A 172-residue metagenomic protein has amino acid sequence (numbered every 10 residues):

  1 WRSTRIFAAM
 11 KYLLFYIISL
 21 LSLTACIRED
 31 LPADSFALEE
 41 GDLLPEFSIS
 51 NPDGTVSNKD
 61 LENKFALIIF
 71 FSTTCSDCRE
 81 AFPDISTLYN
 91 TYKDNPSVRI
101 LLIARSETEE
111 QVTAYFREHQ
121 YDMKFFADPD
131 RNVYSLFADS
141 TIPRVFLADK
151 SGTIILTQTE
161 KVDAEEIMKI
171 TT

Functional and structural regions predicted by a protein language model:
W1-T24: Sec-dependent bacterial lipoprotein signal peptides
A25-E46: N-proximal helix/coil linker or "cap" segments that precede and/or mark the start of modular domains
E46-A66: A short beta-strand-turn-helix
K64-A66, F71-T74, T141: Short pre-active-site segment immediately N-terminal to redox-active cysteine/selenocysteine motifs in thiol-based
K64-F65, E80-I103, R117: Conserved helix-turn-beta segment immediately C-terminal to the redox Cys motif in thioredoxin-like folds
F70-D84: Conserved redox-active cysteine motifs that mediate thiol-disulfide chemistry, especially di-cysteine Cys-X(1-2)-Cys
D94-P129, I142: Conserved segment of the thioredoxin-like fold in thiol-based oxidoreductases
R117-Y121, P129-T171: Thiol/disulfide oxidoreductase modules built on the thioredoxin-like
